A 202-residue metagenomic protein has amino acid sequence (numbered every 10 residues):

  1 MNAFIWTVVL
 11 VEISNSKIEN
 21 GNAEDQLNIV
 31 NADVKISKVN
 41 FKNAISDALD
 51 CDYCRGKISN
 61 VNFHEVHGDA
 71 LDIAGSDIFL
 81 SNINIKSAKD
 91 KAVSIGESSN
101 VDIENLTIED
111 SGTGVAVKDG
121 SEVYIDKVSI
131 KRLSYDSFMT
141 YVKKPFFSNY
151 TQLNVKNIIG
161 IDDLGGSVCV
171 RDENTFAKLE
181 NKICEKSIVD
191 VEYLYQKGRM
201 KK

Functional and structural regions predicted by a protein language model:
M1-K202: Extracellular beta-rich repeat passengers
